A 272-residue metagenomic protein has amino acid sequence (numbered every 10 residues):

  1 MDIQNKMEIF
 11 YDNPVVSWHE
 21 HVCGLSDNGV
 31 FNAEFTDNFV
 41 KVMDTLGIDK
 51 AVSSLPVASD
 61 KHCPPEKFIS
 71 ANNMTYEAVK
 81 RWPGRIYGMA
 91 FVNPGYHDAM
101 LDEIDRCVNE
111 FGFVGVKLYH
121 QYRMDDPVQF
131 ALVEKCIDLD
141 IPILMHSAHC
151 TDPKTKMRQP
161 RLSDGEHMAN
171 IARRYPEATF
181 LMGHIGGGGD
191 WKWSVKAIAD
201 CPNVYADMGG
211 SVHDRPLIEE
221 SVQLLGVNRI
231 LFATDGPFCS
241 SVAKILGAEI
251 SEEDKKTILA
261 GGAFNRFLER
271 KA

Functional and structural regions predicted by a protein language model:
M1-K50, D105, E220, L224-R229 (+1 more regions): Mid-to-C-terminal alpha-helical segments outside catalytic/metal-binding sites
V15-W18, V52-S54, M89-F91, K117 (+3 more regions): Active-site neighborhood of phospho(di)ester-bond hydrolases with catalytic His/Asp-centered motifs
H19, M43, T75, V79 (+9 more regions): Conserved, mostly hydrophobic/aromatic
H21-C23, D27, P56-A58, F91-G95 (+5 more regions): Active-site beta-loop-alpha junctions enriched in small/polar residues
D27-A33, S59-I69, P153-L162: Short, flexible/disordered intra-domain loops and linkers
A33-D60, A71-R81: Alpha-helical scaffold segments that flank or form the walls of functional sites
D49-K50, P65-T151: Active-site gating/metal-coordination segments in enzymes
F111-G115, Y122, P127-L231: Catalytic pocket-lining loop regions of alpha/beta-barrel enzymes, especially the amidohydrolase/enolase/GH5 lineages
